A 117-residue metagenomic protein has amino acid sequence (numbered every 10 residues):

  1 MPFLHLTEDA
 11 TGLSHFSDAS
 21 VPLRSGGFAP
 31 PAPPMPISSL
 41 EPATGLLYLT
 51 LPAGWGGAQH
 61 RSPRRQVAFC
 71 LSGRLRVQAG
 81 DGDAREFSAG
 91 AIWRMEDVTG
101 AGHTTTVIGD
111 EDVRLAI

Functional and structural regions predicted by a protein language model:
M1-E8: Short acidic, Pro/Gly- and aromatic-enriched capping/linker segments at domain boundaries
A10-Q59, V113-I117: A short glycine-rich, His/Asp/Glu-containing loop-to-beta-strand
V21, G80-V98: Short acidic-glycine-tyrosine-enriched beta hairpin
G27, R85, A101-V107: Short, Lys/Arg- and Gly-enriched loop/turn segments at beta-strand edges
A53-G54, L75, T99-G100: Short beta->alpha connector loops
H60-S62, H103: Histidine-centered active-site/metal-ligand motif
R61, V67-S88: A short beta-strand-loop-beta hairpin characteristic of the jelly-roll/cupin
R94-V98, T104, I108-I117: A short hydrophobic beta-strand segment most commonly corresponding to one strand of the jelly-roll/cupin
